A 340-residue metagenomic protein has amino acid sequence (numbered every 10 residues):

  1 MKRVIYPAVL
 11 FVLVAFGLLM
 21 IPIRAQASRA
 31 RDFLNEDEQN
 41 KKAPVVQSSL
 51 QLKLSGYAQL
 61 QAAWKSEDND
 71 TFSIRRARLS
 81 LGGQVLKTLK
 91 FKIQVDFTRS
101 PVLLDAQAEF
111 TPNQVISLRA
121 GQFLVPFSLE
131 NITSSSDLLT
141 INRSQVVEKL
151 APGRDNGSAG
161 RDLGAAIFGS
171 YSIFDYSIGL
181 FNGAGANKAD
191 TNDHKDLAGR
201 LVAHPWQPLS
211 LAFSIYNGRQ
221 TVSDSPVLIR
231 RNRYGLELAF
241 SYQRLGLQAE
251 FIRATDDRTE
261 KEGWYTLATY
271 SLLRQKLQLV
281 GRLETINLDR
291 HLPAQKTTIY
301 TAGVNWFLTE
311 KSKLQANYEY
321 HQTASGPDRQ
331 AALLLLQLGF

Functional and structural regions predicted by a protein language model:
M1-L10: Bacterial N-terminal signal peptides that target proteins for export
F11-L13, L18-Q59, F340: N-terminal periplasmic/intermembrane-space "pro-region" immediately following the signal or transit peptide
K41-G183, D193-A198, V202-L211, L267-S271 (+2 more regions): Outer membrane beta-barrel
W64-E67, L86, K92, E109-T111 (+3 more regions): Outer-membrane beta-barrel pore domains
S158, N187-N192, L228-R230, D257-T259: Active-site glycine- and acidic-residue-rich loops that bind and position anionic ligands or nucleotide-like cofactors
G179-K188, G218-S223: Active-site-proximal beta-alpha loop/turn segments in soluble metabolic enzymes
